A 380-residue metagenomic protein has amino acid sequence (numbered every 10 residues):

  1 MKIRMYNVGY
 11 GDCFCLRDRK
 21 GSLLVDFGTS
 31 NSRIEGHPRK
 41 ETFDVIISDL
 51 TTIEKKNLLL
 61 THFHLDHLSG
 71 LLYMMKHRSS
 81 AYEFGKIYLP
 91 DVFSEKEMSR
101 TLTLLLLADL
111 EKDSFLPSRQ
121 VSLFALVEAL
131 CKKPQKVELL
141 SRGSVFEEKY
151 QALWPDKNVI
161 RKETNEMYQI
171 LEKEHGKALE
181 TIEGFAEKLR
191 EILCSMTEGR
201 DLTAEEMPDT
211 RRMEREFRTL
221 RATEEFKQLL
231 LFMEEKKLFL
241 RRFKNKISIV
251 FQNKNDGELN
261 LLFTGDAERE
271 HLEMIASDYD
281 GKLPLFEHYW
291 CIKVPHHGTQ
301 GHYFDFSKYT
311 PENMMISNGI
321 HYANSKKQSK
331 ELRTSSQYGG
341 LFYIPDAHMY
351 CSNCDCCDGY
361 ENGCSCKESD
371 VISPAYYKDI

Functional and structural regions predicted by a protein language model:
M1, G9-Y10, G257, A267-F286 (+2 more regions): C-terminal regulatory/interaction regions
M1-I53, F243-E273: Conserved beta-strand hairpin/beta-sheet module of binuclear metal-dependent hydrolase folds, prominently
R4-Y6, L59, Y88, E138 (+3 more regions): Hydrophobic/aromatic beta-strand patches that form the interior of the parallel beta-sheet core in alpha/beta enzyme
Y10-D12, N31-R33, F63-S69, S94-E97 (+5 more regions): Active-site environment of divalent metal-dependent phosphoester hydrolases
I34-L89, G281-G301, T310-M314: Active-site metal-binding motif and surrounding structural segment of the metallo-beta-lactamase
E35-I47, L71-M74, L106-L130, H271-D280 (+1 more regions): Well-ordered, non-membrane alpha-helical segments in soluble/globular domains
H77-N260, H348-I380: Flexible, acidic/histidine-containing loops and adjacent segments that form or flank the divalent-metal
F263-D266, H296, S317-G319, D346: Active-site proximal loops enriched in glycine and acidic residues that flank catalytic Cys/His/Asp and coordinate
